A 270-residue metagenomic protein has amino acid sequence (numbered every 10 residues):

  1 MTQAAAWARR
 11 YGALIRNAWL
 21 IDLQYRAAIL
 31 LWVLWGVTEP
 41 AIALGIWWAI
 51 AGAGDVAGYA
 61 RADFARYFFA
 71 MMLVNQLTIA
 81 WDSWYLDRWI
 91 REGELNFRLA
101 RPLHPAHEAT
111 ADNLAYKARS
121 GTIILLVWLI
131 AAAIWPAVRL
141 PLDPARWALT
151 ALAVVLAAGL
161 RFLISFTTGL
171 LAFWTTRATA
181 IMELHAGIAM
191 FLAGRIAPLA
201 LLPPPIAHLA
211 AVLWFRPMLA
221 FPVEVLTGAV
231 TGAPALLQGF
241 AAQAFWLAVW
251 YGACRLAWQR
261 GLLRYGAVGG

Functional and structural regions predicted by a protein language model:
M1-G270: Hydrophobic transmembrane alpha-helices and immediately adjacent juxtamembrane helices of multi-pass inner-membrane
